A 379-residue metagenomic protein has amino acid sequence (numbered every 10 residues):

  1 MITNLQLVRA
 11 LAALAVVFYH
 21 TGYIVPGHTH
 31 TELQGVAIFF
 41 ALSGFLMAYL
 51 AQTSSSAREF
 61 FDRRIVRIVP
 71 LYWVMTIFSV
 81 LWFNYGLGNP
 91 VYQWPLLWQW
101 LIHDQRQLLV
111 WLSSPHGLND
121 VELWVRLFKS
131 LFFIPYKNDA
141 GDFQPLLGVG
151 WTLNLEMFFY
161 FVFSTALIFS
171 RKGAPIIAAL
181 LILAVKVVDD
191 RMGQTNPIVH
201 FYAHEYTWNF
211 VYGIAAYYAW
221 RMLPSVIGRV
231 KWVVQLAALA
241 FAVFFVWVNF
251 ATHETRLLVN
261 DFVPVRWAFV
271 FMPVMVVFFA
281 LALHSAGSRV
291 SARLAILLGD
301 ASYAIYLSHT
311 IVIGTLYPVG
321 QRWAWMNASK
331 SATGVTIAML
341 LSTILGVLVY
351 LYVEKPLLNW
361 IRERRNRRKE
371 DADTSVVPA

Functional and structural regions predicted by a protein language model:
M1-L7, L11-E32, A48-E59, Y136-G141 (+6 more regions): Alpha-helical transmembrane segments in multi-pass integral membrane proteins
A13-Y19, F158-T165, L181-D190: Hydrophobic, membrane-inserted alpha-helices
A37-F40, N154-V162: Hydrophobic alpha-helical transmembrane segments
F40-Y49: Central hydrophobic cores of alpha-helical transmembrane segments in multi-pass inner-membrane proteins across all
A48, W73-M157, G173, K186-D189 (+1 more regions): Membrane-interface helix-loop-helix regions
D62-M75, F163, L167: Alpha-helical transmembrane segments of multi-pass membrane proteins
T76, V80-N84, G88, S164 (+3 more regions): Membrane-embedded alpha-helical segments of multi-pass transporters/permeases
L118-S130, I176, L180-P197, F201-Y202 (+2 more regions): A short, conserved beta-to-alpha structural element at the edge of catalytic cores that scaffolds binding
